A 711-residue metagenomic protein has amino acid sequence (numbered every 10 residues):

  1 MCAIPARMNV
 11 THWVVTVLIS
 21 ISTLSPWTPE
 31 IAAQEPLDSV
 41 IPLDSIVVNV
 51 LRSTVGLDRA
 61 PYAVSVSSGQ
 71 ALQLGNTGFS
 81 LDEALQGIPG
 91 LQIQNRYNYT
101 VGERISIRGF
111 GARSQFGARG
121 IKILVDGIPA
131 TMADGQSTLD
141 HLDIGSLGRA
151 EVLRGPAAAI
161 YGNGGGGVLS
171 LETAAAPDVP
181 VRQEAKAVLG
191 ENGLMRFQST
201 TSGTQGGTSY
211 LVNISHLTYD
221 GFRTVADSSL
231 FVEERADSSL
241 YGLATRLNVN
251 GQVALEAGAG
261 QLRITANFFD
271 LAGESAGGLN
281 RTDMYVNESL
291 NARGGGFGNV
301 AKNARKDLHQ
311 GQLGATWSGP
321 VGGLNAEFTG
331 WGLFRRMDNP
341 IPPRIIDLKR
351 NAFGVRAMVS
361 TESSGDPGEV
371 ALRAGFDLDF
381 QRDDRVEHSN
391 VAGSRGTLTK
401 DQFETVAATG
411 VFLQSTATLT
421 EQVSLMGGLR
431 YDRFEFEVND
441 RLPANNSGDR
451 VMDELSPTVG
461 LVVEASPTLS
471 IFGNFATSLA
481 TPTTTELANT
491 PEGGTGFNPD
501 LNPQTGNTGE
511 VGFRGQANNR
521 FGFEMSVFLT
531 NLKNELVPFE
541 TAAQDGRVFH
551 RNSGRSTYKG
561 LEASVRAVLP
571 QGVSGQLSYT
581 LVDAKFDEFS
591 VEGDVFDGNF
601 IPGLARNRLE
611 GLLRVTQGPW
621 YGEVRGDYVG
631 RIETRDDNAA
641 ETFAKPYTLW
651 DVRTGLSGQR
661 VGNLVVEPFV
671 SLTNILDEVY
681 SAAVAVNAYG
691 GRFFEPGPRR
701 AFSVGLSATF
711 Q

Functional and structural regions predicted by a protein language model:
P42-N76, G102-S106, I121: N-terminal periplasmic "start-of-domain" segments of outer-membrane beta-barrel proteins
I121, I128-R154: Short acidic/polar hinge/loop motifs at secondary-structure boundaries that mediate gating or recognition
S170, D178-P180, K186-V188, T200-K302: Periplasmic-side early beta-strands and strand-to-turn transitions of outer-membrane beta-barrels
S202, A254-G258, N267, S415 (+2 more regions): Conserved C-terminal beta-signal and adjacent last beta-strands/turns of outer-membrane beta-barrel proteins
T208, T316-N339, E464, S470-A476 (+3 more regions): Membrane-embedded beta-barrel scaffold of Gram-negative outer-membrane proteins
E256-L271, K302-R441, E464, A517 (+3 more regions): Face-selective signature of the C-terminal outer-membrane beta-barrel domain
A272-E274, G278-L279, D283-M284, F380-V391 (+7 more regions): Surface-exposed extracellular loop regions of Gram-negative outer-membrane beta-barrel proteins, predominantly
S360-T361, L425, F528-N531, F549-D636 (+1 more regions): Gram-negative outer-membrane beta-barrel transporters
